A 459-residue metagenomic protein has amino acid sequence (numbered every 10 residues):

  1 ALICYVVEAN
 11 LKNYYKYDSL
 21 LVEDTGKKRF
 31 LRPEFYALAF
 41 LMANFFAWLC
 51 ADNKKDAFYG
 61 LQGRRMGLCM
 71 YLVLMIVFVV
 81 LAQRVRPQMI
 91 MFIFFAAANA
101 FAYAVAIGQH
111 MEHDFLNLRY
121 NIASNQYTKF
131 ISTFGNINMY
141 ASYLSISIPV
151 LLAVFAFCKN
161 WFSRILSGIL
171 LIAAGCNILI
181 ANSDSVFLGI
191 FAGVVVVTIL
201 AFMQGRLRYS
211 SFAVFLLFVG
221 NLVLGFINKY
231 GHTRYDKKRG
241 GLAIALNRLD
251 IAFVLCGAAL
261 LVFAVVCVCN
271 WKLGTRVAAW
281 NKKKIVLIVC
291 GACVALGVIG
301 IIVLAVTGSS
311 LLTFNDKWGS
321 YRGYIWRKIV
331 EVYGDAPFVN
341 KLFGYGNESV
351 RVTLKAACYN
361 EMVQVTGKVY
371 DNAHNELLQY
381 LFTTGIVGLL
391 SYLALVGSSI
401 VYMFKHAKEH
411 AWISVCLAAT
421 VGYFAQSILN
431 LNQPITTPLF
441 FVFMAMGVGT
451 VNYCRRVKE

Functional and structural regions predicted by a protein language model:
A1-V7, L38-A51, G67-V80, M89-Q126 (+7 more regions): Alpha-helical transmembrane segments of multi-pass inner-membrane proteins
C4-K28, F46-Y59: Transmembrane alpha-helix boundary signature
N10-L31, K238-L242, C269-I285, E459: Membrane-interfacial, low-structure loops and terminal tails that flank and connect transmembrane helices in multi-pass
L20-E34, R86-A96, I165: Membrane-interfacial loop-to-helix junctions in multi-pass inner-membrane proteins
F58-G67: Non-cytosolic membrane-interface motifs at loop->transmembrane helix junctions
N136, Y321-Y370, T384-G388: TM-adjacent membrane-interface loops and short helices in multi-pass inner/ER membrane proteins
K283-A305: Internal/C-terminal transmembrane anchor helices
